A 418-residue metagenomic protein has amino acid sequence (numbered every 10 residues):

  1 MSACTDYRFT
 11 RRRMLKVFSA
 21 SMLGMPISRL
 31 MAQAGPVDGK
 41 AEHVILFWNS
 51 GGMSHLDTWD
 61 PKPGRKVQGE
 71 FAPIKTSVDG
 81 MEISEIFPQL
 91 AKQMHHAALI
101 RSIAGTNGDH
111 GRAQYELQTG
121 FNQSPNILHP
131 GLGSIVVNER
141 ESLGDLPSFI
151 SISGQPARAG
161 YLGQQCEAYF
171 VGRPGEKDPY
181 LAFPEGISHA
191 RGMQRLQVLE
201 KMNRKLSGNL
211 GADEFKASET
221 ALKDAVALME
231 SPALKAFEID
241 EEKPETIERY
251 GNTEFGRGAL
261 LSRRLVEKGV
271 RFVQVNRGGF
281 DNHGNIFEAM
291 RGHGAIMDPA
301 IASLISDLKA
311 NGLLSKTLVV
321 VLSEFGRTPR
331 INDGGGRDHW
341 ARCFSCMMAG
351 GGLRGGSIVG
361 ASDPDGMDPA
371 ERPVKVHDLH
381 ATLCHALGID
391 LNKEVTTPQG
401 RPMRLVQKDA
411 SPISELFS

Functional and structural regions predicted by a protein language model:
M1-S418: Ligand-binding pockets and gating/stacking loops
